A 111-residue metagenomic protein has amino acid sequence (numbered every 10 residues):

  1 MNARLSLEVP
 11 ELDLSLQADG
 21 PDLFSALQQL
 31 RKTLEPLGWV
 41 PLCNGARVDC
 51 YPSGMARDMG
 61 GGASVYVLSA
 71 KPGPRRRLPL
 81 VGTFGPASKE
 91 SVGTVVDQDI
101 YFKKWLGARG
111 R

Functional and structural regions predicted by a protein language model:
M1-R4, D13-R111: Long, contiguous binding/interaction regions
L7-V9: Long beta-sheet-rich domains in secretory-pathway and surface-associated proteins
